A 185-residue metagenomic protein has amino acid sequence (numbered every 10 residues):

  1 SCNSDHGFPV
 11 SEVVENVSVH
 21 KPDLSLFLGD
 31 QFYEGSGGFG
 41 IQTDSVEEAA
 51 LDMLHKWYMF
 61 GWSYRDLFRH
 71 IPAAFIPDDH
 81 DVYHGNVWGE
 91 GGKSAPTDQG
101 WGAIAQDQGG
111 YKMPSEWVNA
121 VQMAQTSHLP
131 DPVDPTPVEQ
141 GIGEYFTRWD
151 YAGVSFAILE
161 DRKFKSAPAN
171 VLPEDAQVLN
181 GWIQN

Functional and structural regions predicted by a protein language model:
S1-N185: Metal-dependent phosphoester/phosphodiester hydrolase catalytic core
